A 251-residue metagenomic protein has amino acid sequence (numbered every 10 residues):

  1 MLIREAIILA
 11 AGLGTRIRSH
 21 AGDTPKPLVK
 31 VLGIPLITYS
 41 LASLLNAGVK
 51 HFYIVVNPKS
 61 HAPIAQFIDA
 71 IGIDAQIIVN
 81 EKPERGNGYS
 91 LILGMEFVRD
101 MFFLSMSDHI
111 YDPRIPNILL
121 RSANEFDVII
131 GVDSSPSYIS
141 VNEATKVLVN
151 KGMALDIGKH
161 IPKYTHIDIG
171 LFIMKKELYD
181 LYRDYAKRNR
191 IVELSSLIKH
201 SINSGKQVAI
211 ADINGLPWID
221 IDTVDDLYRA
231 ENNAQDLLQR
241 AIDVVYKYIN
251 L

Functional and structural regions predicted by a protein language model:
M1-G22, Y246: N-terminal nucleotide-binding beta1-loop-alpha1 segment
M1-I8, I34-M101, N189: Conserved N-terminal catalytic core of the sugar/cofactor nucleotidyltransferase
L2-A6, T165-L251: Conserved alpha/beta core of the MobA/IspD/sugar-nucleotide pyrophosphorylase nucleotidyltransferase superfamily
A10, V56, M106, V132-D133: Short beta-strand/turn micro-motifs composed of small residues that flank or help shape donor/cofactor-binding pockets
D23-T38: Short catalytic helix/loop segments, enriched in acidic residues and glycine and frequently bearing histidine
P27, D74-Q76, M153, Q207-A209: Conserved beta-strand segments of alpha/beta enzyme cores
D100-I110: Short beta-strand-to-loop acidic/aromatic patch adjacent to the donor-nucleotide binding site
D112-R188: Conserved core of the sugar-phosphate nucleotidyltransferase
